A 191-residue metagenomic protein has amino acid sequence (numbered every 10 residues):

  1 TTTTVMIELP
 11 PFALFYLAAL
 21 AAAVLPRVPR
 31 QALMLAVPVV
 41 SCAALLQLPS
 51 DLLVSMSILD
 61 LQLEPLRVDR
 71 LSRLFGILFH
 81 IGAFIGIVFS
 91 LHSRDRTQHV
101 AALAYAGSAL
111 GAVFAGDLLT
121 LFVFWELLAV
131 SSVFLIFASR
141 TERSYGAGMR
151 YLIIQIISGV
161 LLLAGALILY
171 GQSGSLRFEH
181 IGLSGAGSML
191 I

Functional and structural regions predicted by a protein language model:
T1-T2, D69-S72, G146, Q155-I156: Residue-level signal for functionally critical sites in structured catalytic/ligand-binding pockets
T1-T3, L190-I191: Short intrinsically disordered, low-complexity coil segments enriched in acidic
T3-V100, G174-S175, E179-G182: Transmembrane helix-loop-helix hairpins at membrane boundaries of multipass inner-membrane proteins
V100-A104, S108-I191: Alpha-helical multi-pass transmembrane bundles of energy-transducing inner-membrane proteins
